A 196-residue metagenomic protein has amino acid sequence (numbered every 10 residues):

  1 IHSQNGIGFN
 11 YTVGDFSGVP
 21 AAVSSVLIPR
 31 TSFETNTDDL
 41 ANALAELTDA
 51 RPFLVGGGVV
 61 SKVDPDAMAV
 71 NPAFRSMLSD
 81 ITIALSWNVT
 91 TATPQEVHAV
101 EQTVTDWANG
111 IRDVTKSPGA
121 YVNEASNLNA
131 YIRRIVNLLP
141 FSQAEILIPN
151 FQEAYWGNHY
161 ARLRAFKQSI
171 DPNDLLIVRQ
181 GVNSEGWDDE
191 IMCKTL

Functional and structural regions predicted by a protein language model:
I1-L196: Soluble FAD-dependent oxygen oxidases
